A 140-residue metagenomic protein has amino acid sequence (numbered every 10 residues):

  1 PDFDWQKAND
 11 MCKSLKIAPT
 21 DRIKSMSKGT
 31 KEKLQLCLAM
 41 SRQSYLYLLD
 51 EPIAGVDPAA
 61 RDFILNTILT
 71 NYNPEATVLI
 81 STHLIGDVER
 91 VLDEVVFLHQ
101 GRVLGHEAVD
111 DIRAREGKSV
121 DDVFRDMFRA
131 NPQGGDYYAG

Functional and structural regions predicted by a protein language model:
P1-L34: ABC-family P-loop ATPase nucleotide-binding domains
Y47-E51, V56: Catalytic Walker B motif of ABC-type/P-loop ATPase nucleotide-binding domains
R61-P74: Helical segment within the ABC ATPase nucleotide-binding domain
A76-L84: Conserved H-loop
V88-R90: A short, surface-exposed alpha-helical micro-motif characterized by mixed small hydrophobic and charged/polar residues
H106-E107: ABC ATPase "signature
